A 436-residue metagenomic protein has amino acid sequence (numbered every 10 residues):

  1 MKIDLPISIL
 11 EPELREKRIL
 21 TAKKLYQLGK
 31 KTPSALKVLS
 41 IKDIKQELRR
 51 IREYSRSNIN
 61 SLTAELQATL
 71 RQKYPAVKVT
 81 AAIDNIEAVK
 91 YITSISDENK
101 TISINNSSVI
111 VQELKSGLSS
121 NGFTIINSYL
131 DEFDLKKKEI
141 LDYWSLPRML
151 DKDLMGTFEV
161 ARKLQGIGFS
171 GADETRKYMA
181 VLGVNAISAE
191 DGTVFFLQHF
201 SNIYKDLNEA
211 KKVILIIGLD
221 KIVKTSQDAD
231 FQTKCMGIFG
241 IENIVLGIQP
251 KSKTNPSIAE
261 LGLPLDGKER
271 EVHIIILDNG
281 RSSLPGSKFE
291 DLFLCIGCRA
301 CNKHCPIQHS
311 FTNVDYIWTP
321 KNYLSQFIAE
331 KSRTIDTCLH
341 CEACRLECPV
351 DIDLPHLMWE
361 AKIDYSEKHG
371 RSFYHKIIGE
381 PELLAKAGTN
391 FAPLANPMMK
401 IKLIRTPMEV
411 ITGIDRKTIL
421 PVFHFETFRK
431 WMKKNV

Functional and structural regions predicted by a protein language model:
M1-K288: The feature marks the mature, well-folded catalytic cores of soluble enzymes
K2-G29, F373-V436: Intrinsic disorder at enzyme termini
E65, T69, K73, Y91-E98 (+12 more regions): Generic, well-ordered alpha-helical scaffold segments in large soluble proteins
V77-K78, N99-I102, G171, V181 (+10 more regions): Short secondary-structure junctions and interdomain/linker hinges
Y129-D131, D153-G156, V160-L164, T225 (+6 more regions): Secondary-structure junction/capping motif
L263-L292, N302-K303, I307-G388, N396: Ferredoxin-type iron-sulfur electron-transfer modules in oxidoreductases and energy-metabolism complexes
C295: Phosphate-binding glycine-rich loops and their immediate beta-loop-alpha structural context
